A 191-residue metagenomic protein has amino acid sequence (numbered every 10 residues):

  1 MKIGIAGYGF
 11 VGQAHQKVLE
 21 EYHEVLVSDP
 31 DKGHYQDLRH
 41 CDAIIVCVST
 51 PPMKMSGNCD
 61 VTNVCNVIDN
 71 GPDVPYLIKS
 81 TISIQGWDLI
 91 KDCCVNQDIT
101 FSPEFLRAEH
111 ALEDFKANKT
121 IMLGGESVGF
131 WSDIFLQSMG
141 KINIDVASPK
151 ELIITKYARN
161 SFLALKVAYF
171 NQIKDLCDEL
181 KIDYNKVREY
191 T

Functional and structural regions predicted by a protein language model:
M1, H23, V74, Q97-D98 (+1 more regions): A structural micro-motif
M1-H40: NAD(P)+-binding Rossmann beta1-loop-alpha1 motif at the extreme N-terminus of oxidoreductases
D29-G33, S83, G125-V128: Short, polar loop motifs at secondary-structure junctions
L38-A43, P72-V74: Short acidic/histidine-rich motifs immediately flanking catalytic phosphotransfer sites in two-component signaling
V46-S49, S80, G125: Glycine-rich, N-terminal phosphate-binding loop of Rossmann-like dinucleotide-binding domains
P51-H110: Rossmann-like NAD(P)(H) cofactor-binding subdomain of soluble oxidoreductases
I90-T100, R107-T191: Internal alpha-helical scaffold of NAD(P)-dependent oxidoreductase catalytic cores
